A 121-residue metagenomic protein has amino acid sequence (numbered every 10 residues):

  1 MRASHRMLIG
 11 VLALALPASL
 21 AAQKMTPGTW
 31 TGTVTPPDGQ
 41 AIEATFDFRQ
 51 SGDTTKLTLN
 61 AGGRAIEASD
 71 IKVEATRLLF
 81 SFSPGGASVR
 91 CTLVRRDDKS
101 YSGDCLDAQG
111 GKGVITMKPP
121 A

Functional and structural regions predicted by a protein language model:
M1-G10: Bacterial N-terminal signal peptides that target proteins for export
I9-A18: Bacterial N-terminal signal peptides
K24-A121: Central antiparallel beta-sheet cores of small beta-barrel/beta-sandwich binding domains
